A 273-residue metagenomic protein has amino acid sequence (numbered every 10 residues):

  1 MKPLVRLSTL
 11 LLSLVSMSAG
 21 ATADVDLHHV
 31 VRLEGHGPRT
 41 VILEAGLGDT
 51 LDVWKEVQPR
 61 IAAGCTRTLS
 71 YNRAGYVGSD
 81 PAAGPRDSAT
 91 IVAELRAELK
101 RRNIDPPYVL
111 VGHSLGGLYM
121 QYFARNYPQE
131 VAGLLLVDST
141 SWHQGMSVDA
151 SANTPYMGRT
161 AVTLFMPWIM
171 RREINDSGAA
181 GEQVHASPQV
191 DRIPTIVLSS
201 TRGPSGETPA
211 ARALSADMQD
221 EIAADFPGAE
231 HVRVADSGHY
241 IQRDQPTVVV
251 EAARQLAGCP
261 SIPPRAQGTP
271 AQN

Functional and structural regions predicted by a protein language model:
S16-G20: N-terminal signal peptide c-region/cleavage motif recognized by signal peptidases
V25-L33: A short loop-to-beta-strand scaffold at the N-terminal edge of the catalytic core in hydrolase folds
L33-G78: Conserved HGGG/HGGXW glycine-rich cap/lid loop of the alpha/beta-hydrolase fold
S70-V111: Active-site loop/oxyanion-hole signature of alpha/beta-hydrolase fold enzymes
D105-H143: Conserved hydrolase catalytic core segment
L135-E173: Flexible "cap/lid" loop of the alpha/beta hydrolase fold
M157-A235: Conserved serine/cysteine hydrolase catalytic core
A229-N273: Catalytic active-site module of serine/aspartate enzymes centered on a nucleophile-bearing elbow/loop
